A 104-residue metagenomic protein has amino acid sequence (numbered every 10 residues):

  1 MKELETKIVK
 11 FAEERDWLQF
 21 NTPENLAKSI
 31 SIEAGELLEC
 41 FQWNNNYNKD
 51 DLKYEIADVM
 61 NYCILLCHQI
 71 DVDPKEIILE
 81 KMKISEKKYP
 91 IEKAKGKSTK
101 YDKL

Functional and structural regions predicted by a protein language model:
M1-I56, M60-L104: Flexible "arm" and connector segments at domain edges
